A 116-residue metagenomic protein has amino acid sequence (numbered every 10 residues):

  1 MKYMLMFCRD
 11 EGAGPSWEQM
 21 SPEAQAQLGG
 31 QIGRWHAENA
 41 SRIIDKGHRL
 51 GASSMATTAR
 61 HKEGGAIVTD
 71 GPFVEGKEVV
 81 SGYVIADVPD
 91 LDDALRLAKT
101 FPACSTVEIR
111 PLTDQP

Functional and structural regions predicted by a protein language model:
M1-P116: Conserved, structured core segments of small domains
